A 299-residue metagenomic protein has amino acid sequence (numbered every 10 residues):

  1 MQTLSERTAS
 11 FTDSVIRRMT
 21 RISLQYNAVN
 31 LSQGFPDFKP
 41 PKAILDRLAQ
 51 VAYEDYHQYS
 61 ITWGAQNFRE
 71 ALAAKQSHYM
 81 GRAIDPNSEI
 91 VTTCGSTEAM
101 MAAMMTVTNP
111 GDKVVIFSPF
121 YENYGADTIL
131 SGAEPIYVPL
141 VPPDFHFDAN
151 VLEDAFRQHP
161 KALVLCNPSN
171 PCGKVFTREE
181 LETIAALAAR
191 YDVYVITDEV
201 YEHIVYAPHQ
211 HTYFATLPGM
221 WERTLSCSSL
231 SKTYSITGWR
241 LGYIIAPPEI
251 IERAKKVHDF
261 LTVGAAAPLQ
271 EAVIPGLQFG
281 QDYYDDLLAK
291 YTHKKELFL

Functional and structural regions predicted by a protein language model:
E6-C94, A102, G276-F279: N-terminal small-domain helix-loop-helix segment of the aminotransferase-like
Y26, S131, R190-Y191: Helix C-cap/helix->beta junction micro-motif
R82-I90, P110-K113, H159, W221-T224: Short acidic capping loops at alpha-helix termini that bridge into adjacent secondary structure
T106-T128: Conserved PLP-anchoring active-site segment centered on the Schiff-base-forming lysine
S118, Y137-V141: Short beta->alpha connector loops at strand-helix junctions that form conserved, small/polar/Pro-enriched
L140-A207, T212: Active-site phosphate-binding strand-loop segment of PLP-dependent enzymes
E222-T292, E296: Conserved core segment of the aminotransferase class I/II
